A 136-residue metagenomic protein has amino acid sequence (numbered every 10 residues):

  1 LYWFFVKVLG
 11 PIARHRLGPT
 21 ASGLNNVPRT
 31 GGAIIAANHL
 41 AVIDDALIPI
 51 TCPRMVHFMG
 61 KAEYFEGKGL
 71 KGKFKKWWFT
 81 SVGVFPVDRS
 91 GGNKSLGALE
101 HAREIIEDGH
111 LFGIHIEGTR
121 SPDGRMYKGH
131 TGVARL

Functional and structural regions predicted by a protein language model:
L1-F4: Helix-enriched interaction subdomains in cytosolic or periplasmic regions, typified by TIR/SEFIR signaling/NADase cores
V6, A13-L136: Soluble catalytic domains of membrane acyltransferases
